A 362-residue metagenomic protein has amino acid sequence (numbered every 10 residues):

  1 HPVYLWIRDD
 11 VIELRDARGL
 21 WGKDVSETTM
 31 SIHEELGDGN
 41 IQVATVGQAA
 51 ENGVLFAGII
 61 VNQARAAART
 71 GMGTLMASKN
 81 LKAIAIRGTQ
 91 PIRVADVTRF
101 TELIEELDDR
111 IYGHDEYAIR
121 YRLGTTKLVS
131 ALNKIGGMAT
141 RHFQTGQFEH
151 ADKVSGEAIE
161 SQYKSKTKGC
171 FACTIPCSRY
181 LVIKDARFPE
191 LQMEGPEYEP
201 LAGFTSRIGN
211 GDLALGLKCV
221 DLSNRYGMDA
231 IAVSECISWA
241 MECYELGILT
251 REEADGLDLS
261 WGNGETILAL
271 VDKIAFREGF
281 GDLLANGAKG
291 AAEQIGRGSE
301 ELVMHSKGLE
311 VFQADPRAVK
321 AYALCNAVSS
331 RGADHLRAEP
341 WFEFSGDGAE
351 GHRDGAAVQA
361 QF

Functional and structural regions predicted by a protein language model:
H1-G19, K23: Long, structured ligand/cofactor-binding scaffold of large enzymes
V25-T29: Active-site-proximal gating segment of KS-fold condensing enzymes and close homologs
H33-L36, N40-T70, M76-F362: Extended C-terminal regions of large enzymes
